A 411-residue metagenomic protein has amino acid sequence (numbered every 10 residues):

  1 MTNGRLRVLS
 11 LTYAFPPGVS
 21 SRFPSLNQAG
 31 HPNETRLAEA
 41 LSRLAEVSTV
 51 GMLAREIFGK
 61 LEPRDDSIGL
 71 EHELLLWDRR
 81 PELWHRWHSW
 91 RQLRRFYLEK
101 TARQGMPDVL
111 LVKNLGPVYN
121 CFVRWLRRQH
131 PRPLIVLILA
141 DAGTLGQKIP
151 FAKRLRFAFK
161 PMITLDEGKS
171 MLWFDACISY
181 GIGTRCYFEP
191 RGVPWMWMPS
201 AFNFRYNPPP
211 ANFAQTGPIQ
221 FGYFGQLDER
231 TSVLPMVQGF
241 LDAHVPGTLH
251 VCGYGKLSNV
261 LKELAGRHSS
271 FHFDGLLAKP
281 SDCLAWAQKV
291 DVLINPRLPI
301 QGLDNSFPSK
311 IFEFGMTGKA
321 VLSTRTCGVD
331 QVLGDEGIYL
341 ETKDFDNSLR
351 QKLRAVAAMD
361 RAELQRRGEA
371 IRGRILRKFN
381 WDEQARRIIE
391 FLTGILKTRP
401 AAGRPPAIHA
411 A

Functional and structural regions predicted by a protein language model:
M1-G59, G105, Q238-H244, A411: N-terminal subdomain of nucleotide-sugar transferases
L9-L11, I178, F202, N212-T231 (+2 more regions): Conserved donor-binding/catalytic core segment of Leloir-type glycosyltransferases
P17, A40-W87, Y187: N-terminal strand-loop element at the rim of the active site of nucleotide-sugar-dependent glycosyltransferases
Q28, T231, K279-W286, N295-E313 (+1 more regions): Nucleotide-sugar-dependent
T35-L37, V118-N120, W125-Q129, L139-L145 (+2 more regions): Membrane-proximal helix-turn-helix segments that form the acceptor-binding/catalytic region of lipid-linked
E56, W90-L93, L110-P131, L137-G146 (+1 more regions): An aromatic- and histidine-rich active-site surface loop
N259-W286, V292: Nucleotide-activated donor-binding/catalytic signature segment of Leloir-type glycosyltransferases, i.e., the conserved
G337-N347, A355-R361: Conserved acidic donor-binding segment of nucleotide-sugar-dependent glycosyltransferases
